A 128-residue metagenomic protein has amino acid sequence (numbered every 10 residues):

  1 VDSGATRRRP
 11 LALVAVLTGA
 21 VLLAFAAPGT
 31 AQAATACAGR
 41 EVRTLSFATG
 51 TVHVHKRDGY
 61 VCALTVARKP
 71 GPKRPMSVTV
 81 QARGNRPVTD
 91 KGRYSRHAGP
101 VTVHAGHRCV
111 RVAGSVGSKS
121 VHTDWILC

Functional and structural regions predicted by a protein language model:
D2-A33: Secretory targeting and sorting signals
Q32-C128: Post-signal peptide N-terminal regions of Sec-secreted extracellular proteins
